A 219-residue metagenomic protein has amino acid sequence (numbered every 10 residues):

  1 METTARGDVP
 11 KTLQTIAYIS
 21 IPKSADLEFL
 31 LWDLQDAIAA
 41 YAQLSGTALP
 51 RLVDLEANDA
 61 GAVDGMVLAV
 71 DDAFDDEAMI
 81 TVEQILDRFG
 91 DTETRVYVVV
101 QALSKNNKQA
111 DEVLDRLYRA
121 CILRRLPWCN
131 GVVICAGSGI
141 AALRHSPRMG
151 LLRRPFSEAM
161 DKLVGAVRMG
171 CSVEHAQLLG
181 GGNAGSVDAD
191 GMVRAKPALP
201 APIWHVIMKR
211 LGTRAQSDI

Functional and structural regions predicted by a protein language model:
T3-A40: N-terminal beta1-alpha1 ligand-phosphate binding loop
Q14, E56-R125: Helix-loop-strand module that forms the ligand-binding subsite of alpha/beta enzymes
Y18, R51-L52, W128-G131: Conserved beta-strand scaffold positions in the cores of enzyme catalytic domains, especially in NTP/NDP-utilizing
I19-P22, A69-D71, V100-Q101, V132-G137: Short loop/turn segments at strand-loop or loop-helix junctions that form parts of catalytic or ligand-binding pockets
D36-A62: A short, well-structured beta->alpha microelement
Q109-V173: Active-site/pore-lining binding-face segments in mid-to-C-terminal subdomains
P155-I219: C-terminal and late-domain segments of enzyme folds
